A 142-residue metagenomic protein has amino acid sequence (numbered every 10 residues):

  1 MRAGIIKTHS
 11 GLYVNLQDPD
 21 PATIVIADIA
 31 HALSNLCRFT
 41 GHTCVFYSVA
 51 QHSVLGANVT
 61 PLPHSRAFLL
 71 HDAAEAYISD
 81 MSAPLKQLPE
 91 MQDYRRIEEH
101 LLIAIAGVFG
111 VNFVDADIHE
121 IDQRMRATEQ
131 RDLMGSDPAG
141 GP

Functional and structural regions predicted by a protein language model:
M1-P142: Metal-dependent phosphohydrolase cores
